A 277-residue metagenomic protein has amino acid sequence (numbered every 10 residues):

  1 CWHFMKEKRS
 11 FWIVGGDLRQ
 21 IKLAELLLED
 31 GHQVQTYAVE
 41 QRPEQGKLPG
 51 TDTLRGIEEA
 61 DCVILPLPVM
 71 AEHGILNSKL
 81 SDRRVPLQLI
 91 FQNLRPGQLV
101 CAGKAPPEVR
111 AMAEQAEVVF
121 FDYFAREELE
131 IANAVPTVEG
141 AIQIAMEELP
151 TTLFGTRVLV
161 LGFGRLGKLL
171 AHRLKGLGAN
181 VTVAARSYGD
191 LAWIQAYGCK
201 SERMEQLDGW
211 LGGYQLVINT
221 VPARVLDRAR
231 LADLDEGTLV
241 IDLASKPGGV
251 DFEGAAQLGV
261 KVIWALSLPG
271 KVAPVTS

Functional and structural regions predicted by a protein language model:
F4-A111, F120: N-terminal ligand-binding/catalytic initiation module
F11-K22, L27, F154-L174: Glycine-rich adenosine-cofactor-binding loop
R19, R42, L166, G189-D190 (+1 more regions): Conserved Rossmann-like nucleotide-cofactor binding loop
D30-G46, L177-Y197: NAD(P)-binding Rossmann-fold cofactor-contacting core
P68-H73, P86-L99, I194-G270: Rossmann-like adenosine-cofactor binding region
A113-G155, G249-S277: Adenosine-phosphate binding glycine-rich loop
